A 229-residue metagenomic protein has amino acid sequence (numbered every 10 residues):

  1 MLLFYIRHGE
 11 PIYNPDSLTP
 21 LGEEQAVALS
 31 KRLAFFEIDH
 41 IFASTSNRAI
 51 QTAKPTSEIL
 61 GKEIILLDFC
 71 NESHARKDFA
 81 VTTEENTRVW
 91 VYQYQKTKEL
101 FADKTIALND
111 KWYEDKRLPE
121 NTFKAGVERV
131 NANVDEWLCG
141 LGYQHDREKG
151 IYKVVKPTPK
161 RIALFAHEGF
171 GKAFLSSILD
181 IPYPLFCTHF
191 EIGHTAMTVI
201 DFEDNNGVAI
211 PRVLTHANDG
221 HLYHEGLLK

Functional and structural regions predicted by a protein language model:
M1-F4: Extreme N-terminal starter segment of soluble prokaryotic enzymes
I6, L67-F69, L214-H216: Conserved beta-strand termini and adjacent loop/short-helix elements that scaffold enzyme active sites in alpha/beta
G9, E168, A217-D219: Active-site metal-binding loops of divalent metal-dependent hydrolases
L18-K31: Short catalytic helix/loop segments, enriched in acidic residues and glycine and frequently bearing histidine
K31-R117: Phosphate-coordination/substrate-recognition cap region in phosphate-metabolizing enzymes
D39-T45, K153, R161-L164: Short glycine-rich phosphate-binding loop at a beta-alpha junction
S73-Y92, Q144, E148-R161, K172-K229: Acidic, low-complexity terminal tails and accessory targeting/binding regions of phosphate-metabolizing enzymes
K111-G150: Internal catalytic-core helix/loop-beta-alpha segment that presents or stabilizes conserved functional determinants
